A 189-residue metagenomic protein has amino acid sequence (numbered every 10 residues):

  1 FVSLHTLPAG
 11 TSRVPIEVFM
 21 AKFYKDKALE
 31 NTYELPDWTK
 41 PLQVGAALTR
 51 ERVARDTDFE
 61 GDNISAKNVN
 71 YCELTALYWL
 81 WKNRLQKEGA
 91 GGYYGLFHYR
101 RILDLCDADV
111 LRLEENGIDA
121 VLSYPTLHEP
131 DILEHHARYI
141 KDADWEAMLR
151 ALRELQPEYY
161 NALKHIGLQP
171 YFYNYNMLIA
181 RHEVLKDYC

Functional and structural regions predicted by a protein language model:
F1-C189: ER/Golgi luminal nucleotide-sugar-dependent glycosyltransferases, focusing on the catalytic module
